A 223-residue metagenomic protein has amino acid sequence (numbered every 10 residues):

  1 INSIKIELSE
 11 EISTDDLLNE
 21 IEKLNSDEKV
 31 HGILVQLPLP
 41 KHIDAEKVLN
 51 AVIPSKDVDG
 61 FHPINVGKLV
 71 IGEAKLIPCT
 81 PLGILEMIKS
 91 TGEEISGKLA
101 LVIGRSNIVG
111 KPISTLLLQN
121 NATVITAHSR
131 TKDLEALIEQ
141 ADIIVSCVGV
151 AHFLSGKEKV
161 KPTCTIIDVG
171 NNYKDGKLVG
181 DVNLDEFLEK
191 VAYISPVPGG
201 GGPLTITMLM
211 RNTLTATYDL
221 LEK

Functional and structural regions predicted by a protein language model:
I1-L34: N-terminal ligand-binding/catalytic initiation module
L8-E11, P38, H42, K132 (+1 more regions): Short, surface-exposed acidic/glycine-rich loop or hinge patches that mediate macromolecular interfaces
E10, K75-T165, V169, K174-L188: Glycine-rich phosphate/diphosphate-binding loop of Rossmann-like nucleotide-binding domains
D15-S26, E46, N50, K89 (+3 more regions): Replace "anionic and nucleotidyl ligands
L18, E22, L82-L85, K89 (+5 more regions): Amphipathic, non-transmembrane alpha-helical secondary structure
L34-I95, I113, L137, H152: Anion-binding alpha/beta catalytic cores of soluble intermediary-metabolism enzymes, centered on
A45-H62, V66, P162, I167-E222: Rossmann-fold NAD(P)-binding glycine/threonine-rich loop
